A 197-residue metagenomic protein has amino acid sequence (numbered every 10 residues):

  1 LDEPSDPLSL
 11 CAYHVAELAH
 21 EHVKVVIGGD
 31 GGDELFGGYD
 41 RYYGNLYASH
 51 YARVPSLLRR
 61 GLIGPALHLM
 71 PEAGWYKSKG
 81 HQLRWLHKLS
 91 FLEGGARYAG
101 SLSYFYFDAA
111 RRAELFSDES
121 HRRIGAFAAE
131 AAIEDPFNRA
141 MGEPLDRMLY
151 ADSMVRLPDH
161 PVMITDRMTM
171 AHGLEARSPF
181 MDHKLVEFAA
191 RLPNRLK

Functional and structural regions predicted by a protein language model:
L1-F127, R167-K197: ATP-dependent adenylate-handling active sites, centered on carboxylate activation for C-N bond formation
S5-D6, R139-D152: Structural motif
A126-F137: A short, charged helix-loop
L157: Phosphate/pyrophosphate-binding loops and the adjoining catalytic core of nucleotide-dependent enzymes
